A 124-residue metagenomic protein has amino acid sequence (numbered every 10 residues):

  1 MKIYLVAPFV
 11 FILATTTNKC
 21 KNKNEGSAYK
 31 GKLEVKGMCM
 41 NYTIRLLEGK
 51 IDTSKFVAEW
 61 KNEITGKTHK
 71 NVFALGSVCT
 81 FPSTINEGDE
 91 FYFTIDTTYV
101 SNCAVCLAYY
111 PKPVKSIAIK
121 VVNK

Functional and structural regions predicted by a protein language model:
M1-A28: Bacterial Sec-dependent N-terminal signal peptides
K19-K21, M38-M40, V78-T80, N102-L107: Sequence contexts marking disulfide-bonded cysteines in secreted/extracellular proteins
N24-D52: Structural detector for short beta-strands of small beta-barrel domains
G26, R45, I85, Y109-K112: Secreted/processed peptides and extracellular or luminal domains of membrane proteins
T43-T68: OB-fold (S1/OB) nucleic-acid-binding surfaces
A74-F93: Short nucleic-acid-contacting surface segments enriched for D/E, G, S/T with interspersed K/R
D96-N102: Short, charged beta-turn/beta-strand-edge "cap" motif at the junction between a beta-strand and an adjacent loop
Y109-K124: Short peripheral tails and domain-boundary helices/loops at the edges of structured domains
